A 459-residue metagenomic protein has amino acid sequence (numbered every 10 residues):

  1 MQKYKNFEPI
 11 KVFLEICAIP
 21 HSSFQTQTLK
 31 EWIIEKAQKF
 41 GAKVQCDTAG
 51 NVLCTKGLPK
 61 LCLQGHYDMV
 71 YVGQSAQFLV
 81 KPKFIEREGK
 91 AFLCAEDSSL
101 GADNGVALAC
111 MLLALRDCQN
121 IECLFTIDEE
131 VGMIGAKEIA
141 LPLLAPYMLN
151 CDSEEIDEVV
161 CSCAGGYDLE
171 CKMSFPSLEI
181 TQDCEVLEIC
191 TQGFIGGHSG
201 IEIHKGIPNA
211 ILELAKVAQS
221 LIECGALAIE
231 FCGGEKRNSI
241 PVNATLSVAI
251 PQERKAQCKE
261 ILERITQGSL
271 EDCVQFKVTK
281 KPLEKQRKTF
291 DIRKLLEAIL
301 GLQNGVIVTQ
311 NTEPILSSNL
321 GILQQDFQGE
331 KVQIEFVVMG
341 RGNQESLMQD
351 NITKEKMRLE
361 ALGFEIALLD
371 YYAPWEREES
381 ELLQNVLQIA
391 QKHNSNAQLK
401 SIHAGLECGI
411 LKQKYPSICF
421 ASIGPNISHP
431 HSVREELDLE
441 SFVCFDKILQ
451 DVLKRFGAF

Functional and structural regions predicted by a protein language model:
Q2-F24, G196, L368: N-terminal capping segment at the start of a domain
P9, L316-M339, N396-D451: Zn-dependent metallopeptidase/amidohydrolase metal-coordination segment
L14-A18, K236, T245-S247, F276-R287 (+3 more regions): A short beta-alpha structural unit
H21, I207-E223, R254, R293-L300 (+5 more regions): His/Asp/Glu-rich mid-to-C-terminal helical/loop segments that flank catalytic regions of hydrolases
S22-P59: A non-catalytic alpha/beta surface segment that caps or lines the substrate-entry region of metallo-dependent hydrolase
L63, E88-V131, L187-G193, H198-L221 (+3 more regions): Alpha-helical metal-binding/catalytic segments enriched in His/Glu/Asp
L100, N104-I180, A228-I229, N311 (+2 more regions): Acidic/histidine-rich catalytic neighborhood of metal-dependent amide-processing enzymes
E179-C184, I203-C232, Q252-S317, E355-A361: Acidic-enriched catalytic cores of C-N bond-cleaving enzymes acting on peptides and small amides
